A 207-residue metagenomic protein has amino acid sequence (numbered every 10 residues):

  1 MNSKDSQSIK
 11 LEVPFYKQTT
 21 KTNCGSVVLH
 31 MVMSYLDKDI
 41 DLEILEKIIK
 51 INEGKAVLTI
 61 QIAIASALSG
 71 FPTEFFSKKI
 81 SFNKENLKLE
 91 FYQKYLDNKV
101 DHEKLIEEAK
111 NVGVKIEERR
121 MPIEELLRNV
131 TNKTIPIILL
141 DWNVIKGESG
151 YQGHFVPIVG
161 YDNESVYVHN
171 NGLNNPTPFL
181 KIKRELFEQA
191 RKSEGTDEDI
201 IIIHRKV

Functional and structural regions predicted by a protein language model:
M1, E53, N129-T131, I137 (+3 more regions): Noncatalytic regulatory segments and standalone regulatory/sensor domains
N2-E117, D199, H204-V207: Cysteine-nucleophile protease catalytic domains, especially the papain-like/related folds used in DUB/UBL proteases
I62-A63, I123-R128, V156: Short amphipathic alpha-helical segments and helix-helix/interface helices
H102-V144: Internal catalytic-core helix/loop-beta-alpha segment that presents or stabilizes conserved functional determinants
